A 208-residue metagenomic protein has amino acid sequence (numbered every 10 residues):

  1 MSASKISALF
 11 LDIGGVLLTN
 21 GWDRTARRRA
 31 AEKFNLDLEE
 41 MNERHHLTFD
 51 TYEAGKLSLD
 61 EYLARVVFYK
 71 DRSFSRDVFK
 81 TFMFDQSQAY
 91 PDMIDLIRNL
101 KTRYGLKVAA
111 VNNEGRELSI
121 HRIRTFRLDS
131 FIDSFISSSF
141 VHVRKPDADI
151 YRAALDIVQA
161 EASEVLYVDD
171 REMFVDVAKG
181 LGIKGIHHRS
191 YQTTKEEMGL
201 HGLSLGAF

Functional and structural regions predicted by a protein language model:
S2-I6, L11, G115-F208: Asp-based, Mg2+/Mn2+-dependent phosphohydrolase catalytic module
S2-R44, L181: Active-site neighborhood of HAD-like aspartate-dependent phosphohydrolases
S4, F68, D77-A109, I120 (+1 more regions): Short, acidic loop-to-helix structural element flanking the phosphoryl-transfer center in phosphate-processing enzymes
D12-G15, G55, L100, A110 (+2 more regions): Generic structural signal for small/hydrophobic residues in well-ordered secondary structure, especially within
T25-R29, L47, E61, R65 (+8 more regions): Alpha-helical elements of Rossmann-like donor-binding domains used by nucleotide-donor carbohydrate transfer enzymes
F34-H45, D71-T81, L203-F208: Short, surface-exposed acidic
D50-K80: A metal-dependent, Asp-based hydrolase signature
